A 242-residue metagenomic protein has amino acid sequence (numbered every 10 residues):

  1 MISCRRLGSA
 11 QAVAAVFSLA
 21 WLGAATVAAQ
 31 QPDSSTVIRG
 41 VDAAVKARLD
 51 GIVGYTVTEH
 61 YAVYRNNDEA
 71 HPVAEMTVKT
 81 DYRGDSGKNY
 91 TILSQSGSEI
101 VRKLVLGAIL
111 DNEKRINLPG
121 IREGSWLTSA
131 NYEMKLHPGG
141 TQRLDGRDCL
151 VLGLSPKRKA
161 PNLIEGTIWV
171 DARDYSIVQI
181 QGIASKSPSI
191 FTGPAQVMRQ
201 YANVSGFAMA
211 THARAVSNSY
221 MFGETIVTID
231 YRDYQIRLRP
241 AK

Functional and structural regions predicted by a protein language model:
M1-S9: N-terminal secretory signal peptides that target proteins for export/translocation
S3, A15-S18, V45: Terminal low-complexity, poorly structured segments
R6, S18-W21, K103: Acidic/proline-rich low-complexity IDRs
Q11-G23: Bacterial N-terminal signal peptides
V13, E165-T167, Q181-I183: Composition- and surface-driven signal marking solvent-exposed, interaction-prone regions in large proteins
G23-A29: Signal peptide processing junction and immediate N-terminal pro/mature segment of secreted/exported proteins
A29-E165, A172-S176, S185-A195, A202-N203 (+2 more regions): Structured extracytoplasmic
I180, T211-A213: Beta-strand-dense domains in secreted/periplasmic systems and polymorphic toxin scaffolds
